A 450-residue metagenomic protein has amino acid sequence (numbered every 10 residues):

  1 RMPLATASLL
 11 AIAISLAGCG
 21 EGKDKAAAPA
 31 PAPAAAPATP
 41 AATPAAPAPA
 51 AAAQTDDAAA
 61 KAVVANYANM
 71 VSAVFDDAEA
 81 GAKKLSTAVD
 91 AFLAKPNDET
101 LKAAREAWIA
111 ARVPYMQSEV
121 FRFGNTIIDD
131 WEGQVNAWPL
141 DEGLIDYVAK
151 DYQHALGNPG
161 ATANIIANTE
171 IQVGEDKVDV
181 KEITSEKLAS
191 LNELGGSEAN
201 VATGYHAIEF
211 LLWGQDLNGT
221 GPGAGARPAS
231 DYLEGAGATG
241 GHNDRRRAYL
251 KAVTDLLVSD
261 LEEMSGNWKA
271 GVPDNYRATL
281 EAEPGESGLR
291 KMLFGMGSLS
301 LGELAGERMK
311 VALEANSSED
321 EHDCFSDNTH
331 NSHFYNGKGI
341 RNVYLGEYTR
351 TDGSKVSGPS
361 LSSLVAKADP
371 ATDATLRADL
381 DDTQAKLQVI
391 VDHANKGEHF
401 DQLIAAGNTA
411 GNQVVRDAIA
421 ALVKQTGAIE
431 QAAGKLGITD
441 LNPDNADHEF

Functional and structural regions predicted by a protein language model:
R1-S8: Bacterial N-terminal signal peptides that target proteins for export
P3, K25-A27: Residue-level detector of intrinsically disordered/flexible regions characterized by low predicted structural confidence
A11-A13: C-terminal, flexible cofactor-proximal segment of oxidoreductases
C19-K23: Bacterial signal peptide processing site
A27-A60, V64: Post-signal peptide N-terminal segment of mature Sec-exported envelope proteins
A50-F450: Mature extracytoplasmic or organellar-lumen-exposed domains after removal of signal/transit peptides
